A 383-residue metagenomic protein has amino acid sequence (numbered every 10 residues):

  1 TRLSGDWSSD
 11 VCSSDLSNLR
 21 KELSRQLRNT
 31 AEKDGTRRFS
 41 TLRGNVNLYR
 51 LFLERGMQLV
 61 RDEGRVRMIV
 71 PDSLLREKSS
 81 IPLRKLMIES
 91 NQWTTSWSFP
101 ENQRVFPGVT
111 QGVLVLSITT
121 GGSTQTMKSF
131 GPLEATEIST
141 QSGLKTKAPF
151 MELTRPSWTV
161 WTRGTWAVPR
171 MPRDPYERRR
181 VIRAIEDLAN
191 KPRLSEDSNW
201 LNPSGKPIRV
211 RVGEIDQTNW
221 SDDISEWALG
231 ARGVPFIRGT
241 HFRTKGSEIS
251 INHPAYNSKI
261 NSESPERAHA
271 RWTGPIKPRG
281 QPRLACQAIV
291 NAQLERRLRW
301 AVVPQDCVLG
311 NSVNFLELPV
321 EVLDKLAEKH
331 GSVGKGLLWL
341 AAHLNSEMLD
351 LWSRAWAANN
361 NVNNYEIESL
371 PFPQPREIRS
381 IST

Functional and structural regions predicted by a protein language model:
T1-W7, V11: Single conserved hydrophobic/aromatic residue that forms the stacking wall/gate of nucleotide- or nucleobase-binding
S9-R28: Flexible glycine-rich, low-complexity coil/linker segments exposed to the extracellular/periplasmic environment
Q26-T41: Short glycine/proline-rich turn/loop motifs
R37, V46, R50-L53, M57-V60 (+9 more regions): Polybasic, glycine- and aromatic-enriched phosphate-binding surface used to engage nucleic acids
V70-L75, N102: Conserved short loop/turn motifs at secondary-structure junctions
L74-P82, R379-I381: Catalytic palm subdomain of template-directed nucleic-acid polymerases, centered on the conserved carboxylate motif
S79-S96: Conserved Class I S-adenosyl-L-methionine
S129-G131, S142: Trafficking entry modules
